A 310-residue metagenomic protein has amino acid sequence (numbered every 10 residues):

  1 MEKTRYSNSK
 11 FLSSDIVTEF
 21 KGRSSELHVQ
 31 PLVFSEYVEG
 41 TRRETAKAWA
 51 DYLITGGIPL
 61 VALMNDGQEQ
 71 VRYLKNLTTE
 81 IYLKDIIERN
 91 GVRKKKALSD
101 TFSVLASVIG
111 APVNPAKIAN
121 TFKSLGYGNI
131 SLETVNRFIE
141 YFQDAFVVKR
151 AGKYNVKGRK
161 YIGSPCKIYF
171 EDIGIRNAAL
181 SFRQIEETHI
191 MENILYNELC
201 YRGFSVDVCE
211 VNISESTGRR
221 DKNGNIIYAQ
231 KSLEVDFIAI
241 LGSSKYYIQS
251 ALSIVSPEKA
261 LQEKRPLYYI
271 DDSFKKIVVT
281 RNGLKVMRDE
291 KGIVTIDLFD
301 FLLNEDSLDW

Functional and structural regions predicted by a protein language model:
M1, V17, W49, Y196 (+1 more regions): Short amphipathic alpha-helical segments and helix-helix/interface helices
M1-I16, F142: Sensor-1/coupling segment of RecA-like P-loop NTPase cores
K3-S7, L27-V29, D297: Conserved beta-strand -> loop -> alpha-helix junction used to position metal-binding or nucleic-acid-contacting
S7-L12, L32-S35, G283-L284: Conserved nucleotide-binding/hydrolysis micro-motifs of P-loop NTPases
S9-S25, E39-R43: Short regulatory helix/loop adjacent to the ATP-binding pocket of P-loop NTPases
L12-D15, V38-E39, M64, L180 (+2 more regions): Short glycine-/acidic-enriched loop or helix-start segments at secondary-structure transitions that form or flank
H28-N212: Interdomain hinge/linker elements that couple catalytic modules in large macromolecular machines
T134-Y141, F146-W310: A cross-kingdom feature that marks ATP-driven nucleic-acid transaction machinery
